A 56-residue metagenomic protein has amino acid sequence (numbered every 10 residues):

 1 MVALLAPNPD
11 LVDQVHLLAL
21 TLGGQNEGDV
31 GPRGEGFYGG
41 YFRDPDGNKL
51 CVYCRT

Functional and structural regions predicted by a protein language model:
V2-P45: Vicinal oxygen chelate
Y41, V52-T56: Short beta->alpha transition motifs characteristic of CBS
K49: Glycine-rich acetyl-CoA-binding "A-motif" of GNAT/NAT acetyltransferases
